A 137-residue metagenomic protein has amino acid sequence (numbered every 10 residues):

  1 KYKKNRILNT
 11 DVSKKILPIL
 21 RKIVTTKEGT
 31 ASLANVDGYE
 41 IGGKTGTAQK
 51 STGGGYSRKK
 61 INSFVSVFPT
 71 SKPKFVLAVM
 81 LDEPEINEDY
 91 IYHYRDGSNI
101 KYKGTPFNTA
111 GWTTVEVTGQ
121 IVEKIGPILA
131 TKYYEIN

Functional and structural regions predicted by a protein language model:
K1-K4, D11, L20-A130: Active-site beta-strand/loop architecture of penicillin-binding DD-peptidases
K132-N137: Short, highly charged C-terminal tails/helix-capping segments
